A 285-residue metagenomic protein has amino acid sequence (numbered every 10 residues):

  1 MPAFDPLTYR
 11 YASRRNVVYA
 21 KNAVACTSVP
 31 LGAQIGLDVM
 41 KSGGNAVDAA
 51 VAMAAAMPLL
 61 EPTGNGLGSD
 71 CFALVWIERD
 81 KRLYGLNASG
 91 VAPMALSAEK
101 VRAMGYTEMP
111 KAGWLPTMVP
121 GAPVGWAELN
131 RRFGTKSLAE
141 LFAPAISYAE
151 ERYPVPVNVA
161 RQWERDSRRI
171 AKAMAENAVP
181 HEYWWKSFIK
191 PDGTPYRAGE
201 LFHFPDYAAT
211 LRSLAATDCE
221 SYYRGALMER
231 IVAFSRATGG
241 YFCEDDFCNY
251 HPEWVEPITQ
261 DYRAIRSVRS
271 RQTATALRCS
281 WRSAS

Functional and structural regions predicted by a protein language model:
M1-D38, A46-R224, M228-A274: Noncatalytic scaffold domains of N-terminal-nucleophile
L277: Flexible, polar/acidic helix-loop-strand segments at domain edges
W281: Protein kinase glycine-rich loop
A284-S285: Active-site proximal helix-loop segment of RNase H-like, two-metal nucleases, encompassing DDE(D)
